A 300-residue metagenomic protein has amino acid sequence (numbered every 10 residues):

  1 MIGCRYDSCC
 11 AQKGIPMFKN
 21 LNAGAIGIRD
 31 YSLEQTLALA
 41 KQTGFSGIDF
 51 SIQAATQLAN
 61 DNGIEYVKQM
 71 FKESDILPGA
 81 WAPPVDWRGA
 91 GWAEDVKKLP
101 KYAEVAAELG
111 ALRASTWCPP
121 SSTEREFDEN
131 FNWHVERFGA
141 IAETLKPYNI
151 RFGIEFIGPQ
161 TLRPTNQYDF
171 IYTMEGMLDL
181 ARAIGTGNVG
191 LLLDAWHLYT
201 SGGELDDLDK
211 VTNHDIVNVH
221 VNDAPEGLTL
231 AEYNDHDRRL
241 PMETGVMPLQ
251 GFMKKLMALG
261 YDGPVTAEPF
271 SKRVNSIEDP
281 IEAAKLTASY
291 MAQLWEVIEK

Functional and structural regions predicted by a protein language model:
I2-R113, D128-V135, G139, K146 (+8 more regions): N-terminal pre-domain/capping segments
G24-I26, S51-A55, P83-W87, P119-S121 (+4 more regions): Active-site beta-loop-alpha junctions enriched in small/polar residues
R29-D30, L37, W92, R125-D128 (+3 more regions): Gly/Pro-rich active-site loop or hairpin
D49-F50, G79-W81, L112-P119, R151-F156 (+1 more regions): Short beta-strand segments at enzyme active-site cores
W117-F131: Flexible, glycine-rich active-site loops centered on histidine and acidic residues that chelate a metal or position
Y148-G185: Basic- and aromatic-lined ligand-binding clefts that recognize polyanionic substrates
G187-N188, D262-P264: Short acidic capping loops at alpha-helix termini that bridge into adjacent secondary structure
A267, S271-L286: C-terminal/domain-terminus segments
